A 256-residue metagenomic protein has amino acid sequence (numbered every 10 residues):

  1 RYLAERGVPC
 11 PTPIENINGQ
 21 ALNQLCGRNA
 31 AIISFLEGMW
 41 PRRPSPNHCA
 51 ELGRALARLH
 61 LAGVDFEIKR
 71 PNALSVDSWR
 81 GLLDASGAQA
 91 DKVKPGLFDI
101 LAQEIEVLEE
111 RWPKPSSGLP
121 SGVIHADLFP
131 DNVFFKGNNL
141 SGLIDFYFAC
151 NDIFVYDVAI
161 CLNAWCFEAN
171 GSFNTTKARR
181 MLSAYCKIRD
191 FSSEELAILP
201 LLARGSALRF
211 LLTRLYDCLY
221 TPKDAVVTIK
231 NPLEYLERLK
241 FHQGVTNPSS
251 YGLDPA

Functional and structural regions predicted by a protein language model:
R1, R6, C10-N23, A31 (+5 more regions): Structured catalytic core of nucleotide-sugar glycosyltransferases
R1-I68: ATP-binding pocket architecture of kinase catalytic cores
P13, A31-I33, L59, I124 (+3 more regions): Generic structural signal for conserved hydrophobic packing positions in ordered secondary structure
P13-I14, E109-Y156: Active-site acidic catalytic loop and adjacent metal/ATP-binding pocket of ATP-dependent phosphoryl transfer enzymes
I17, R43-D99, L119-S121, V226-I229: A cross-family kinase active-site recognition segment
A85-A88, F210-A256: ATP/Mg2+ or Mg2+-diphosphate-binding catalytic cores that bind nucleotide phosphates or diphosphates via glycine-rich
V155-D190, G205-P222: Active-site activation/catalytic loop segments of kinase-like enzymes and analogous catalytic loops in related
S193-A203: All-alpha amphipathic helical-bundle segments outside canonical DNA-binding/catalytic cores that form hydrophobic
